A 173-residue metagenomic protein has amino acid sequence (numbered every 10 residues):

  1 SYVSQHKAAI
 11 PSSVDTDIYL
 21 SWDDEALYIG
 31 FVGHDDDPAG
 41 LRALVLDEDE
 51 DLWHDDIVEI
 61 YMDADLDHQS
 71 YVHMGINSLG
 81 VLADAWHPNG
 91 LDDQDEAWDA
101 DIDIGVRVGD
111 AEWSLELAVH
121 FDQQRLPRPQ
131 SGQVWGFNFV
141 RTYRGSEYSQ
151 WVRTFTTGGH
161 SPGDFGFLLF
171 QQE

Functional and structural regions predicted by a protein language model:
S1-E173: Structural preference for beta-rich elements and adjacent junctions enriched in aromatics
